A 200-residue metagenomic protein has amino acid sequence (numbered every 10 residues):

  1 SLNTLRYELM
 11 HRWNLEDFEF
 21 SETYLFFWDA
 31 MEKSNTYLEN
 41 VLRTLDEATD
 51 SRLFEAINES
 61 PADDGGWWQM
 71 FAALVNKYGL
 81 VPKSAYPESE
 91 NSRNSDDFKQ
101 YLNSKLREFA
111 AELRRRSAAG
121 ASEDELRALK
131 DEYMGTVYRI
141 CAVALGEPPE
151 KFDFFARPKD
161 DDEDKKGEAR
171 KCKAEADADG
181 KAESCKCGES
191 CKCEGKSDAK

Functional and structural regions predicted by a protein language model:
L2-K200: Catalytic-core signature of thiol
